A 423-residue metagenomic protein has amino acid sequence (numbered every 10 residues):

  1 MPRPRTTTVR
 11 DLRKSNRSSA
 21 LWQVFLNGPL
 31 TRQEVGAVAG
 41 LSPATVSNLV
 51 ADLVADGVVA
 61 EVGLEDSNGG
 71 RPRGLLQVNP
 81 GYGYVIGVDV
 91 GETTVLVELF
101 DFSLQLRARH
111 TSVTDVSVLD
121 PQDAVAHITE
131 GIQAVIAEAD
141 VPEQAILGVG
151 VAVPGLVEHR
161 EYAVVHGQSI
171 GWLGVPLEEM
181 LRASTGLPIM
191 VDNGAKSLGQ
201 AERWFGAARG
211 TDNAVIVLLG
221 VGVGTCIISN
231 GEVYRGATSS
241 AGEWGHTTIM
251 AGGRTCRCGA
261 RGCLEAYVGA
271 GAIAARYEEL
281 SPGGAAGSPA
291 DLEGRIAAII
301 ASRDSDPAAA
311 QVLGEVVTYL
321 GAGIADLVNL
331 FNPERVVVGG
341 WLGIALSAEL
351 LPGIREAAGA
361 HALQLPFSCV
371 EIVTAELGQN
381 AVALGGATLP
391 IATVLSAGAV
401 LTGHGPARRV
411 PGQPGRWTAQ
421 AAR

Functional and structural regions predicted by a protein language model:
M1-L64, N68-R73, Q77-V113, S117-Q144 (+3 more regions): ATP-binding/phosphotransfer module of carbohydrate and carboxylate kinases, centering on a glycine-rich
L75, V85-D89, I146-G150, A214-L218 (+2 more regions): Short glycine-aspartate micro-motif
D101, H159, I228: Short, acidic, Ser/Thr-enriched surface-loop or helix-capping motifs
L106, A163-V164, V233-Y234: Hydrophobic "anchor" residues
R109, V113-N213, E349-A360: Glycine-rich phosphate-binding loop and adjoining helix at the ATP-binding site of ATP-dependent phosphoryl-transfer
V153, L219-V221, A270, G340-W341: Short secondary-structure boundary segments
G194, G220, G386: Active-site glycine-centered loops adjacent to acidic/histidine catalytic or metal-binding residues that shape
T211-V268: Glycine-rich phosphate-binding loop of actin/hexokinase-like ATP-binding domains
